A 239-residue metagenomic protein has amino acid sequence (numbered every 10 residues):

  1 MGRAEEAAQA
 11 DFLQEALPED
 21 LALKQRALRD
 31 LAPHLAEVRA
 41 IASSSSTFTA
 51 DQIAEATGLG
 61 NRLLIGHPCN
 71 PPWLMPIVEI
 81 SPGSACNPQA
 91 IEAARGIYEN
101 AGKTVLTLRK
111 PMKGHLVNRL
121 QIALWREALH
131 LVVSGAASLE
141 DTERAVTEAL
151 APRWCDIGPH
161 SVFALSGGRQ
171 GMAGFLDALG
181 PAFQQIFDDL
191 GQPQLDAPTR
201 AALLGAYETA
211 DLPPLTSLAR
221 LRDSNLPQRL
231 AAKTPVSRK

Functional and structural regions predicted by a protein language model:
M1-I41: Rossmann-like NAD(P)-binding element
Q9, E37-V38, G60-L63, E140-D141: Short acidic capping loops at alpha-helix termini that bridge into adjacent secondary structure
P18-L21, G114-H115, A164: Short, small-residue-enriched loops and turns at beta-alpha junctions that line or gate enzyme active sites
A22, R26, F48, Q89 (+8 more regions): Conserved active-site and cofactor/substrate-binding residues in soluble primary-metabolism enzymes
A42-K110, G114-N118: Rossmann-fold dinucleotide-binding core
D51-A54, R95, I122-H130, E143 (+1 more regions): Predominant activation on well-ordered alpha-helical scaffold segments within soluble catalytic domains
P72-S81, A101, L106-A136, R144-G158: Active-site-proximal catalytic alpha-helix in oxidoreductases
S134, L139-K239: NAD(P)-dependent Rossmann-like dehydrogenase/reductase catalytic/cofactor-binding core
